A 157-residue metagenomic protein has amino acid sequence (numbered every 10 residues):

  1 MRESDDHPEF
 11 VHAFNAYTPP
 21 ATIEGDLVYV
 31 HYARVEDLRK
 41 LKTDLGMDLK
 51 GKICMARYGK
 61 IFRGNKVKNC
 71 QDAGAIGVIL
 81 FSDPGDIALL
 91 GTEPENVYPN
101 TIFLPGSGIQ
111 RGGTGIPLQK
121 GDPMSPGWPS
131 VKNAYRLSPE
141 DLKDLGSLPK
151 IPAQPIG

Functional and structural regions predicted by a protein language model:
M1-E3, G64-V67, L80, L89-P99 (+2 more regions): Protein/peptide-recognition domains central to ubiquitin and immune signaling
M1-I53, Y58-K60, S82-G85, N96-P129: Noncatalytic luminal/extracellular "stalk/propeptide" segments of secretory-pathway proteins
A16-Y17, L41-D44, N65-K68, E140-D141 (+1 more regions): Generic recognition of flexible, low-complexity loop/linker segments
A56, K60-R63, P149, A153-Q154: Solvent-exposed, acidic/flexible segments
Q71-G74: Non-catalytic positions within long, well-ordered alpha-helices that form the structural scaffold/packing of enzyme
G121, P126-I156: N-terminal leader/propeptide and maturation segments of large enzyme subunits in energy/redox metabolism and hydrolases
